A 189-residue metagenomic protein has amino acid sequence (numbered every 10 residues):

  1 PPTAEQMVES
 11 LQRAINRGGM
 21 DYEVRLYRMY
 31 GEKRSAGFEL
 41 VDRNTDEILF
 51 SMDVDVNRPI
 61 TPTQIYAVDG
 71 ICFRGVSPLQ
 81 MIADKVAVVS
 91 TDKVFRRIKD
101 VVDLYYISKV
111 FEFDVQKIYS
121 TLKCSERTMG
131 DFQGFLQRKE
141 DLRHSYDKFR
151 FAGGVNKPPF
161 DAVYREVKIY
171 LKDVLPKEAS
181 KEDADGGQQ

Functional and structural regions predicted by a protein language model:
P1-Q189: Structured mid-to-C-terminal alpha-helical surface segments
